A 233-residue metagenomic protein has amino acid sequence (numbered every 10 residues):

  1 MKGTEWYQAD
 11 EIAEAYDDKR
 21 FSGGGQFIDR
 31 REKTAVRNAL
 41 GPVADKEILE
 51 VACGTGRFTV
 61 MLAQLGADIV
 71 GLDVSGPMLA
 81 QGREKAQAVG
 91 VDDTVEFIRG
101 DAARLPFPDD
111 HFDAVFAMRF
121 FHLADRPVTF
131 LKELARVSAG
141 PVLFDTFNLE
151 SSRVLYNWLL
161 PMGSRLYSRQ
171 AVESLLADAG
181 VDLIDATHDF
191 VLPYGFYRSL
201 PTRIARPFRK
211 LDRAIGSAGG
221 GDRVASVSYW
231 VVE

Functional and structural regions predicted by a protein language model:
M1-V43, Y197, F208: Conserved class I S-adenosyl-L-methionine
A52-G54: Class I SAM-dependent methyltransferase "Motif I" SAM/SAH-binding loop
R57-A103: Class I SAM-dependent methyltransferase SAM/SAH-binding core
F116: A conserved beta-strand element that flanks and buttresses the S-adenosyl-L-methionine
V128-V142: A short glycine-rich, Lys/Arg-flanked "PGG" loop and its adjoining helix->strand segment in the class I
F144-G163: Short, glycine-/aromatic-enriched active-site segment of Class I SAM-dependent methyltransferases
G163-G180, A186: Short alpha-helix
D185-E233: A C-terminal cap/extension of S-adenosyl-L-methionine-dependent methyltransferases that defines the acceptor-substrate
